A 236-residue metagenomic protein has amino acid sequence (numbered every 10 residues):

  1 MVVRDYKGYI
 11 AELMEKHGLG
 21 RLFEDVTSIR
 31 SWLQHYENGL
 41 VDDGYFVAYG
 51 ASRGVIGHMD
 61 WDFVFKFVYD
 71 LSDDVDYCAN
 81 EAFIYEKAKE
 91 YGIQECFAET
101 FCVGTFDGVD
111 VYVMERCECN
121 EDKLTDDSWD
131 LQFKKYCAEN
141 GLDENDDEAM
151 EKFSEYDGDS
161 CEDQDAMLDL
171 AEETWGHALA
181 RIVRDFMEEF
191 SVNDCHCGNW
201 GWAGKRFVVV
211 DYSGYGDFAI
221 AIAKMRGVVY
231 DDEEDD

Functional and structural regions predicted by a protein language model:
V2-W61: ATP-binding glycine-rich phosphate-binding loop
L33-V41, D60-K66, C161, L170-A171 (+2 more regions): Acidic, low-complexity, intrinsically disordered interaction modules
Y45-E90: ATP-binding glycine-rich loop module of kinase domains
F63, C96, Y112, S191 (+1 more regions): Protein kinase-like catalytic core scaffold
V64-L71, E115-C117, D211-S213: Active-site ExK catalytic segment of metal-dependent nucleases
G92-T174: Conserved structural core of kinase catalytic domains
R181-F190: Protein kinase catalytic-loop region centered on the HRD/HxD motif
F190-D236: Catalytic activation segment of kinase domains across protein kinase-like and atypical kinase folds
